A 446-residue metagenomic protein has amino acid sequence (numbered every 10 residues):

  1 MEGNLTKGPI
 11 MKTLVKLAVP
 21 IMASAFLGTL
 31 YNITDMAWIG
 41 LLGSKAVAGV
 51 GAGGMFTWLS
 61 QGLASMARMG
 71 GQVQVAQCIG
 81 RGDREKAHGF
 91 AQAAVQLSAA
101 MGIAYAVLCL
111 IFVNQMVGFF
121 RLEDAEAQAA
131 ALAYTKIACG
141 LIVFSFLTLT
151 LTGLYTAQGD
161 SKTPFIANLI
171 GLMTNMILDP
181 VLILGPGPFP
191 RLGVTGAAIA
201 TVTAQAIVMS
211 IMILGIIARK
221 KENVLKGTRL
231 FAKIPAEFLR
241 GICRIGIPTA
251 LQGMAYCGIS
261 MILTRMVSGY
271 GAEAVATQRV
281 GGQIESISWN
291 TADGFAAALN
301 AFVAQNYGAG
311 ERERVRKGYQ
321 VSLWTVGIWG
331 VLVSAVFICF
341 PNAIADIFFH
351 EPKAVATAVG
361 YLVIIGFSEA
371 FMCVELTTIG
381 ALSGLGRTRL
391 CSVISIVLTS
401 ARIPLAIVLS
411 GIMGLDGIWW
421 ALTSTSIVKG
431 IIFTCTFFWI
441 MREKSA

Functional and structural regions predicted by a protein language model:
M1-A18, V75-V143, F189-I247, V303-S368 (+1 more regions): Short alpha-helical transmembrane segments in multi-pass integral membrane proteins
K7, M11-L30, T34, F56-L63 (+8 more regions): Residue-level signal for short hydrophobic patches within transmembrane helices of multi-pass membrane transporters
K16-D35, I137, G171, A204-V208 (+4 more regions): Transmembrane helical elements of multi-pass membrane transporters/channels
I21, A25, A37, G54 (+19 more regions): Transmembrane alpha-helix boundary and packing residues in multipass membrane permease domains and related
F26, L30-A48, V117-A125, V181-L192 (+5 more regions): Helix-terminus/linker motif at the lipid-water interface of multi-pass membrane proteins
I39-W58, F90, A125-A130, V194-T195 (+5 more regions): Interfacial/gating helices of multi-pass transporter permease domains
V47-V107, S145-P164, T264, V275-F340 (+1 more regions): Small-residue-rich hydrophobic transmembrane alpha-helices
S65-R68, I137-T156, P164-L172, A197-M212 (+4 more regions): Short runs within selected transmembrane alpha-helices of multi-pass transporters and secretion channels
